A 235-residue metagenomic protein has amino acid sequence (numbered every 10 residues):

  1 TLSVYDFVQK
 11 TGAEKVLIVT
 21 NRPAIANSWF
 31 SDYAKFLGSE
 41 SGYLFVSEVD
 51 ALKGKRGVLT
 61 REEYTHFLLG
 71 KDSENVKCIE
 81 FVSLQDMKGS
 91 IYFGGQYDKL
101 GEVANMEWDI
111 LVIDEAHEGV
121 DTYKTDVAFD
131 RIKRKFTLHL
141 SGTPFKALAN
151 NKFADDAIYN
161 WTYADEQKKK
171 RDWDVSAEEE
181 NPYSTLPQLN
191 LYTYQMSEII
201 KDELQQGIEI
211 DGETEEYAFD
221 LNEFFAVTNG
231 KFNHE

Functional and structural regions predicted by a protein language model:
T1-L2: Glycine-rich P-loop/Walker A and Walker A-like loops and their local beta1-loop-alpha1 context in P-loop NTPases
D6, T11-L37, D86: Conserved Walker A/P-loop ATP-binding site and its immediately adjacent core in helicase/helicase-like ATPase domains
A13-E14, S39-E40, E107-W108, K133-F136 (+1 more regions): Short glycine-/polar-rich loops that comprise or flank the Walker A/P-loop and associated switch/sensor motifs
P23-A26, Q85-G89, H117-E118, T143-A147 (+1 more regions): Conserved nucleotide-binding/hydrolysis micro-motifs of P-loop NTPases
A24-T60: Conserved helix-turn-beta segment of the N-terminal RecA-like "Helicase ATP-binding" lobe in SF1/SF2 helicases
T65-I79, L84-E107: Conserved helix/coil segment N-terminal to the catalytic DExD/H
L84-D86, K99-H139, T143-F145: SF2 helicase catalytic motif II
A149-E235: Interdomain helical connector at the RecA1-RecA2 junction of SF1/SF2 helicase-like NTPases
